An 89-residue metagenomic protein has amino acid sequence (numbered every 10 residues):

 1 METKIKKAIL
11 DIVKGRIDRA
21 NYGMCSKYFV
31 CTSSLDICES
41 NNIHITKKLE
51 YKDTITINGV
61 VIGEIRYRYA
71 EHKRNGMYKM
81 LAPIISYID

Functional and structural regions predicted by a protein language model:
K4, A8-I12, R16, S33 (+1 more regions): Charge-rich, solvent-exposed alpha-helical interaction surfaces
R19-I85: Acidic, low-complexity, intrinsically disordered interaction modules
